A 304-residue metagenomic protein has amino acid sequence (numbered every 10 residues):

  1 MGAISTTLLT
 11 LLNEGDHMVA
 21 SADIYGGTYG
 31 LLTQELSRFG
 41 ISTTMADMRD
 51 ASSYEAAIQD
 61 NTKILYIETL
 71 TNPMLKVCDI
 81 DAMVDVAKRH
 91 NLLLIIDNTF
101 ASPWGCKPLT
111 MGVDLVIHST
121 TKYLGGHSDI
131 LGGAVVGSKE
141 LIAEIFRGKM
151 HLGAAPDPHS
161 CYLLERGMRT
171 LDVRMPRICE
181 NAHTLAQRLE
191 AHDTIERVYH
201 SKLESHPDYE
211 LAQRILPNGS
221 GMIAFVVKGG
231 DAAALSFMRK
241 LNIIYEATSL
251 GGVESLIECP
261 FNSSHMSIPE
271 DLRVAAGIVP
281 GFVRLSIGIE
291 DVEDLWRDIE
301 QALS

Functional and structural regions predicted by a protein language model:
M1-T194, Y199, E210: Conserved PLP-enzyme active-site core in the AAT-like
D16, I130, N218-M222, P280-R284: Short, solvent-exposed beta-strand edge segments and adjacent coil->beta transition regions
T33-Q34, S42, A56, D60 (+2 more regions): PLP-dependent enzyme catalytic core of the Aspartate aminotransferase-like
Y123, D129, S249-I257: FAD-binding core of FAD-dependent oxidoreductases, characterized by glycine-rich FAD pyrophosphate-binding loops
G126, P158, I215-N218, A275-V279: Short, flexible turn/loop "capping" segments at secondary-structure junctions
V136, R197, G251, I257-N262: Positively charged, small/polar-rich N-terminal and surface patches that mediate targeting and assembly and bind
L164-V173, G221-K228, V283-G288: Short, well-ordered beta-strand elements within core beta-sheets of diverse protein domains
H183-G251, I268-V274: Conserved small-domain helix->loop->beta segment predominantly found in fold-type I
